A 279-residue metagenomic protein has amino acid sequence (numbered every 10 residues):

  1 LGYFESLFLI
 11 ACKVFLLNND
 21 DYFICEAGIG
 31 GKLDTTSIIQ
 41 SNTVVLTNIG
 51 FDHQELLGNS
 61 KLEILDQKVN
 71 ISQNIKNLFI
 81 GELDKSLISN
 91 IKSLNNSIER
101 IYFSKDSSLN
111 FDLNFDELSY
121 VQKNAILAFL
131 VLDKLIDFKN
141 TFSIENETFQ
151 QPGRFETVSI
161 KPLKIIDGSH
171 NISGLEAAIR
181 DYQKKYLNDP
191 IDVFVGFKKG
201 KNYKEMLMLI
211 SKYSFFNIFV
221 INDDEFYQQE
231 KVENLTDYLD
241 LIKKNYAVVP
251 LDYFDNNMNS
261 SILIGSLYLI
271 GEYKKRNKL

Functional and structural regions predicted by a protein language model:
L1-G30: Phosphate-binding/switch loop-helix module in NTP-utilizing enzymes
L7, K32, S86-N90, L130 (+3 more regions): Phosphate- and divalent-cation-binding pockets in alpha/beta enzyme and binding domains that engage nucleotide-derived
L16-E26, S41-T141: Acidic, Mg2+-coordinating active-site environments of NTP-dependent enzymes
Y22-C25, T35-V45, G50-H53, L113-F216: Nucleotide phosphate-binding/pyrophosphate-handling subdomain across enzymes that bind or process nucleotide phosphates
L33-T35, H53-E55, I88, Y227 (+2 more regions): Glycine/Thr-rich phosphate-binding loops of Rossmann-like dinucleotide-binding domains
I80-D84, G168-S169, V195-K199, I221-D224 (+1 more regions): Structural motif
D84-I88, K92-I101, L118, Q122 (+2 more regions): C-terminal helical cap/extension that packs against the catalytic core of soluble nucleotide-cofactor enzymes
D252-K278: A glycine-rich beta-strand to alpha-helix segment that forms a phosphate/ribose-binding loop at ligand/cofactor sites
